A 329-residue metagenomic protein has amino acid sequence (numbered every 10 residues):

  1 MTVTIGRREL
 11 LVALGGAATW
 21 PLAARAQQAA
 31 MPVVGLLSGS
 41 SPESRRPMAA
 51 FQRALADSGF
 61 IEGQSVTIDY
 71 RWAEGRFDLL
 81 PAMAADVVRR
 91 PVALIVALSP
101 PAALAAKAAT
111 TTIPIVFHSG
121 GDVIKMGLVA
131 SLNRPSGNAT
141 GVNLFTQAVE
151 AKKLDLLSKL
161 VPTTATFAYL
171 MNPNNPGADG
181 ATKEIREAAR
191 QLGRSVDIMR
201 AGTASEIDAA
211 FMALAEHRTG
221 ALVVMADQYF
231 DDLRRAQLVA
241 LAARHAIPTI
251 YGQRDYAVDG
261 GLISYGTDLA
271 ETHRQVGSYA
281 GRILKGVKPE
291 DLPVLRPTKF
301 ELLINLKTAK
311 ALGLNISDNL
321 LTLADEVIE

Functional and structural regions predicted by a protein language model:
M1-E329: Short hydrophobic alpha-helices and adjacent helix-cap/hinge residues
